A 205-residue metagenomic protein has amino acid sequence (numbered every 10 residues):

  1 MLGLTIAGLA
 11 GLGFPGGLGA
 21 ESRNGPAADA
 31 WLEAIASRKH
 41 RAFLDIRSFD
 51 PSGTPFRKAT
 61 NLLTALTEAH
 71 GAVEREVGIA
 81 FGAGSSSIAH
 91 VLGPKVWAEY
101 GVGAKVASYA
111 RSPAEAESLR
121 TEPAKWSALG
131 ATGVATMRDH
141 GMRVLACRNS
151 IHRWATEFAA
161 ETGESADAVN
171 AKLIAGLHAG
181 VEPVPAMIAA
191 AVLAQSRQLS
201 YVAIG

Functional and structural regions predicted by a protein language model:
M1-E21: N-terminal export signals
A34-F49: Acidic/histidine-rich, surface-exposed loop or edge segments in extracytoplasmic proteins
K39, R75-I79, D139-R143, R197-S200: Loop/turn elements at helix/coil->beta-strand transitions in domains of secreted/extracellular proteins
F49-P51, S85-H90, V144, N149-W154 (+1 more regions): Solvent-exposed loop/turn segments at secondary-structure junctions within structured extracellular/periplasmic domains
G53-A72: Histidine-anchored nucleotide/phosphate-binding helix
A72-V96: Acidic helix-start/capping segments at beta-turn-to-alpha-helix junctions
E99-S127: A glycine-rich helix N-cap at a beta->alpha junction
A159-G205: Glycine-rich, aromatic-bearing surface loops/beta-hairpins
